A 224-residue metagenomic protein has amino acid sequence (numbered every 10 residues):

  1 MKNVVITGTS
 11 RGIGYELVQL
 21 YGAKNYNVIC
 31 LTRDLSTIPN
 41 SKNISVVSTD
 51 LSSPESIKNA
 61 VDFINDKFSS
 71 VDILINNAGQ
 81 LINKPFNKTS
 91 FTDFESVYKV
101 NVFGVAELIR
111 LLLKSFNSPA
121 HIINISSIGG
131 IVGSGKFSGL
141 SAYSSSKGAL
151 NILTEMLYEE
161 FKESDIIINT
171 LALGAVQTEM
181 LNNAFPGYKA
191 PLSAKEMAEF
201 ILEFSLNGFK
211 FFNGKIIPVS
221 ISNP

Functional and structural regions predicted by a protein language model:
S10, V18: N-terminal Rossmann NAD(P)H-binding glycine-rich loop of SDR-like oxidoreductase domains
N77-N83: Conserved NAD(P)H cofactor-binding loop of Rossmann-fold oxidoreductase domains
P85-F86, D93-E95: Substrate-binding pocket helix/loop in short-chain dehydrogenase/reductase
I109, Y143-A149: Active-site helix of classical SDR
K114, E155-E160: Alpha-helical segment proximal to the catalytic Tyr-Lys
S127: Residue(s) in the substrate-gating loop at a strand-loop-helix junction that position the organic substrate next
T170, P186-P224: C-terminal helical subdomain
